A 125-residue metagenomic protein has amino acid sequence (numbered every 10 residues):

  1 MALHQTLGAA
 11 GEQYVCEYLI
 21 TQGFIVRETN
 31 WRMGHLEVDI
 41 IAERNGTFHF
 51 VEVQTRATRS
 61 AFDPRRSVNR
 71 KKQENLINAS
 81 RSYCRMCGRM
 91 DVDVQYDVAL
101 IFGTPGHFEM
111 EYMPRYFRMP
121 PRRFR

Functional and structural regions predicted by a protein language model:
M1-T29: Acidic-basic catalytic patches of nuclease active cores, encompassing PD-(D/E)XK and other metal-cofactor nuclease
L19, V38-A61, L76: Conserved catalytic cores of phosphodiester-cleaving nucleases, focusing on short active-site segments
V26-E28, F50, Y96: Hydrophobic residues on conserved beta-strands that form the core of alpha/beta folds
M33-L36, G106: Short acidic/glycine-enriched loop/turn segments that link adjacent beta-strands
H35, F48-F50, D93, M110: Structural motif
A57-S82: Mg2+/Mn2+-dependent nuclease catalytic core
M86-R125: Domain-level recognition of nuclease-like catalytic cores that cleave nucleotide substrates
